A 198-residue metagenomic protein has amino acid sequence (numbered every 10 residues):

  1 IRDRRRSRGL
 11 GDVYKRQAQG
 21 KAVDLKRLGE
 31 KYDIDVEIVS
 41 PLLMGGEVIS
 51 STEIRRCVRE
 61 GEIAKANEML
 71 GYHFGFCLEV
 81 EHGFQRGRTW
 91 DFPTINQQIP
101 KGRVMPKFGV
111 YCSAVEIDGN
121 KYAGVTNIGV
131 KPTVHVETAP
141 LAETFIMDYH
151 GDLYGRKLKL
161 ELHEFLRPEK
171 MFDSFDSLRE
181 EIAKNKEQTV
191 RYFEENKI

Functional and structural regions predicted by a protein language model:
I1-Y14: Single conserved hydrophobic/aromatic residue that forms the stacking wall/gate of nucleotide- or nucleobase-binding
D12-R16, L43-G45: Short histidine/acidic/glycine/proline-rich micro-motifs that form metal- and phosphate-coordinating active-site loops
A18-K26, E143: Charged helix-capping and loop-helix junction motifs
V23, R27-K31, R56-E60, A64 (+3 more regions): Replace "anionic and nucleotidyl ligands
G29-N127: Glycine-rich, Lys/Arg-enriched anion-binding loops that position phosphate/diphosphate groups for phosphoryl
G83-I198: Phosphate/ribose-recognition catalytic cores of enzymes acting on nucleotide-derived substrates
